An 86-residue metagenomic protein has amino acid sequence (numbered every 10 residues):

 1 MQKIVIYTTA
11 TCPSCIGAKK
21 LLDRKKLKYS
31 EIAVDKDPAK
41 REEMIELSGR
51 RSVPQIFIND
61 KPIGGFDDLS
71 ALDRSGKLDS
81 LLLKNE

Functional and structural regions predicted by a protein language model:
M1-K28: Local sequence-structure signature of Cys/Sec-based thiol-disulfide redox active-site neighborhoods
M1-T8, R41, S75-G76, L82-E86: C-terminal alpha-helical interaction module
P13, A39, G64: Short alpha-helical
K28-K40: Thiol-based oxidoreductase modules, predominantly thioredoxin-like and allied folds used for disulfide exchange
S48-F57, D67: Structural micro-motif
I58-N85: Non-catalytic, surface beta->alpha helical segment in thiol-disulfide oxidoreductase systems
